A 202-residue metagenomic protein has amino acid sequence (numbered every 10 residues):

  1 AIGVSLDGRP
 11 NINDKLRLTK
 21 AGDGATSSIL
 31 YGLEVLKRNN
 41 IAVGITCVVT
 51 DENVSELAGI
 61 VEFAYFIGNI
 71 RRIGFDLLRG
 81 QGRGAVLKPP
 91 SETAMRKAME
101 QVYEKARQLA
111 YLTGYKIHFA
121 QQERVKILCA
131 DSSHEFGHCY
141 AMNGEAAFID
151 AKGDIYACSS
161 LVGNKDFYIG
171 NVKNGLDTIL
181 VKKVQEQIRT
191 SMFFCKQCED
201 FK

Functional and structural regions predicted by a protein language model:
A1-P10: Conserved SAM/AdoMet-binding glycine-rich loop
I12-K15, Y168: Short, charged, surface-exposed secondary-structure boundary motifs
K15-H138, M142, A151-K152: Radical SAM enzyme [4Fe-4S]-AdoMet core and its adjacent flexible, acidic and glycine-rich loops/tails across
A94-L128, S159-F201: C-terminal accessory region of radical SAM enzymes
N143-G144, R189: A short helix-loop-beta-strand connector motif used in the catalytic cores of GNAT acetyltransferases and, in some
